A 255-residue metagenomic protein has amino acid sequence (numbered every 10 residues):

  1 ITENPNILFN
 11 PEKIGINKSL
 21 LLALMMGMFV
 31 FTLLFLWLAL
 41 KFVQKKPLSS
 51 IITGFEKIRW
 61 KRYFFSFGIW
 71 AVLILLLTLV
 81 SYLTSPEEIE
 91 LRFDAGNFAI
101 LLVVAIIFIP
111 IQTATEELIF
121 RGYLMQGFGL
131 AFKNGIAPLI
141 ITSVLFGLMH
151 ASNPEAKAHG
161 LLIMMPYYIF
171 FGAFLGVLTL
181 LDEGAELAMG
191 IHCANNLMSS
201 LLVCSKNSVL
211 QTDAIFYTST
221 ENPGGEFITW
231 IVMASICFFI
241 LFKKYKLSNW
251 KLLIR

Functional and structural regions predicted by a protein language model:
I1-P47, D213-R255: N-terminal, membrane-interfacial amphipathic/helix-forming hydrophobic leader that caps and precedes the first
T2, L8-S19, A23-M25, L48-T115 (+2 more regions): Juxtamembrane helix-loop-helix connectors linking adjacent transmembrane helices in multi-pass membrane enzymes
P11-K13, T32, I89, H150 (+1 more regions): A broad, low-specificity signal for short, low-complexity segments enriched in glycine/proline and polar/charged
M28, I52-F55, W70, P138 (+2 more regions): Generic hydrophobic/packing signal
M28-A39, F67-T78, I140, V144: Hydrophobic alpha-helical transmembrane segments of multi-pass integral membrane proteins
L38, F42, L75, L79-L83 (+2 more regions): Hydrophobic membrane-targeting alpha-helices
L102-R255: Transmembrane helix-loop-helix hairpins at the membrane interface of multi-pass integral membrane proteins
